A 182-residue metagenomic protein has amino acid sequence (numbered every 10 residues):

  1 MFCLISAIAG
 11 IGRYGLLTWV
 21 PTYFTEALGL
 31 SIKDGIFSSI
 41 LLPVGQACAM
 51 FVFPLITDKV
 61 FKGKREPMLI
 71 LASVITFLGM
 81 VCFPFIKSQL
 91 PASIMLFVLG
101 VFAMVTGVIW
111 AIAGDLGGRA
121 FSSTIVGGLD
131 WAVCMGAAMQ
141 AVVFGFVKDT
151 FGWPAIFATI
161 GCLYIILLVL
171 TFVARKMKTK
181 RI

Functional and structural regions predicted by a protein language model:
M1-F51, Q140: Extracytoplasmic gate region of multi-pass secondary transporters
I5-Y14, L42, Q46, F83 (+3 more regions): Hydrophobic transmembrane alpha-helices of secondary-active solute transporters
T22, V108-L116: Intracellular helix-loop hinge segments at the cytoplasmic ends of transmembrane helices in 12-TM rocker-switch-type
F24-T25, I56-T57, F144-G152: Interfacial helix-cap and linker-helix signal at transmembrane-aqueous boundaries of multi-pass secondary transporters
M50-G63, K148: Helix-to-loop junctions at the C-terminal end of transmembrane segments in multipass secondary transporters
G63-I109: C-terminal transmembrane helical hairpin of 12-TM major facilitator-type secondary transporters
F83-P84, W153, I160-I182: Multi-pass alpha-helical transporter architecture, strongest for 12-TM Major Facilitator/SLC carriers used
G114-F151: A late C-terminal transmembrane helix in Major Facilitator Superfamily
